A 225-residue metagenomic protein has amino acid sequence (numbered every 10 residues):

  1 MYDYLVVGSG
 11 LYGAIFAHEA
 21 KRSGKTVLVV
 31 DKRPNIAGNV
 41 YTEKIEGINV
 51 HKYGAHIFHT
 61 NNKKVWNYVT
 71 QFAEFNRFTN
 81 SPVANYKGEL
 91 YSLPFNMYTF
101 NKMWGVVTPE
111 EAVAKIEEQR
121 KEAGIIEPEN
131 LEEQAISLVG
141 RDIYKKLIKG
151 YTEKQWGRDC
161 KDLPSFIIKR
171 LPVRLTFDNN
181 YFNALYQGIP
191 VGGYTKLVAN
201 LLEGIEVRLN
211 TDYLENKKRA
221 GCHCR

Functional and structural regions predicted by a protein language model:
Y2-V29: N-terminal Rossmann-like FAD-binding beta1-loop-alpha1 element of flavoenzymes
L5-V7, V30, R219-R225: Short hydrophobic core segments
A17, W66, V198-L202: Short amphipathic alpha-helical segments and helix-helix/interface helices
K21-E46: Glycine-rich FAD pyrophosphate-binding loop
T26, N49, E74, E206-R208: Conserved beta-strand segments of alpha/beta enzyme cores
A37-G38, I48-Y53, N210-R225: Central helical "cap/lid" subdomain
E46-E122: Dinucleotide-binding Rossmann-like beta1-alpha1 core, especially the glycine-rich loop that anchors the ADP
E89-Y91, Y98-R219: Active-site/ligand-binding neighborhood in enzyme catalytic cores
